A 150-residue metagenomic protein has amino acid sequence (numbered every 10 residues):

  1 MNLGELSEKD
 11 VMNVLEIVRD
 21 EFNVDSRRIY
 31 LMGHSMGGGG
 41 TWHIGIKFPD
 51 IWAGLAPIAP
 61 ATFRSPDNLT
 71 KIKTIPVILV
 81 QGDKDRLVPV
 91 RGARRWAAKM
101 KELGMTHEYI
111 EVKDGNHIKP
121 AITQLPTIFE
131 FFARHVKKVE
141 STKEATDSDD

Functional and structural regions predicted by a protein language model:
M1-N2, A61-N68, L87, I118-P120: A short beta-to-alpha transition loop/helix N-cap that caps and shapes the active-site region
N2-N23: Alpha/beta-hydrolase active-site loop
S7-V14, M36-I44, F48-I51, G92-W96 (+2 more regions): Stable alpha-helical elements in mature extracytoplasmic
E16-N23, I46-A53, A98-M105, A133-K137: Sec-exported extracytoplasmic/periplasmic mature domains
R19-E21, R27-K73: Primarily recognizes the serine-hydrolase "nucleophile elbow" in alpha/beta-hydrolase and SGNH/GDSL folds
S35, D83, G115: Residue-level signal for short, function-critical loop segments
I78-Q81, D85: Short beta-strand/loop motif that positions the catalytic acidic residue of the alpha/beta-hydrolase fold
R86, V90-D150: C-terminal catalytic histidine-bearing segment of alpha/beta-hydrolase fold enzymes
